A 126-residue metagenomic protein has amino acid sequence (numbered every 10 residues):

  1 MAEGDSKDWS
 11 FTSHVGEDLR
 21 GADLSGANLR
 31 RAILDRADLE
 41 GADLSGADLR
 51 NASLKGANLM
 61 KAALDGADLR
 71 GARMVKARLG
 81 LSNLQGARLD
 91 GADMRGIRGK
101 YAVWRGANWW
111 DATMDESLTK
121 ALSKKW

Functional and structural regions predicted by a protein language model:
M1-W126: Tandem repeat scaffolds
